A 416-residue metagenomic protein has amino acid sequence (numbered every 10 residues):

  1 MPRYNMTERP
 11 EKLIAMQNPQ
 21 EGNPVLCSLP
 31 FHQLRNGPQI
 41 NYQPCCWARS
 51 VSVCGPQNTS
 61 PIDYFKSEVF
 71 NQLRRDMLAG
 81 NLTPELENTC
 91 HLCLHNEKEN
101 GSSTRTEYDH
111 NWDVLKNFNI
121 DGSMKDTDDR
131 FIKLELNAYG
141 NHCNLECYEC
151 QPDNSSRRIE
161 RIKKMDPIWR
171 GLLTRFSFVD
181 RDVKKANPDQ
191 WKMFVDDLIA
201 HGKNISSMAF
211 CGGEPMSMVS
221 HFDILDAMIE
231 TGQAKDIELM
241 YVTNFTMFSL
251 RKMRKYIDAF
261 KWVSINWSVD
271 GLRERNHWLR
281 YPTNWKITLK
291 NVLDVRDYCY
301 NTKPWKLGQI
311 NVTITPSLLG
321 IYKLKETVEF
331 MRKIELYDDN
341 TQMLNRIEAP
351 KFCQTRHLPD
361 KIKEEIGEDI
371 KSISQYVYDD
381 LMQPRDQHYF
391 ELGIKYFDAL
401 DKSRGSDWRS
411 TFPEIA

Functional and structural regions predicted by a protein language model:
Y4-L29: Short, basic/aromatic recognition patches
F31, C46, L94, Q151: Cys/His-coordinated zinc-binding microdomains
Q39, M240, F260-N266, K286-A416: Conserved C-terminal portion of the radical SAM core fold that forms the substrate/S-adenosylmethionine-binding
R49-H95: Membrane-interface junctions of multi-pass transporters
N81-D109, C143-E146, C150: Cysteine-cluster motifs in flexible loop/terminal segments that predominantly coordinate metals
E99-L134, H142-L145, M165-D166: Recognition helices and adjacent regulatory flanks at domain boundaries
F131-H142, Q151-Q190, G202-V219, T231-L250 (+3 more regions): Core AdoMet radical
L173-W191, H201-M208, I224-L225, E230 (+3 more regions): Eukaryote-biased activation of long, low-complexity terminal tails and linkers
